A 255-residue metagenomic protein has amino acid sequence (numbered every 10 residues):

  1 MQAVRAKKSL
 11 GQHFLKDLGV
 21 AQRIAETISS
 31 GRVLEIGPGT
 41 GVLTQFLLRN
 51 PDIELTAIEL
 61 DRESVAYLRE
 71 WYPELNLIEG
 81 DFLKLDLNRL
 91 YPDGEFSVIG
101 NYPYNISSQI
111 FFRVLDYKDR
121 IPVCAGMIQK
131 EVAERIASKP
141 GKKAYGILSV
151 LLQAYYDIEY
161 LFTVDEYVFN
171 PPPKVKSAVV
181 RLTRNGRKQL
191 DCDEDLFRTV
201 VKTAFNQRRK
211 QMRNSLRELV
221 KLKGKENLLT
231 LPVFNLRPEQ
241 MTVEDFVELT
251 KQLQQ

Functional and structural regions predicted by a protein language model:
M1-T203, E244-Q255: Catalytic cores of RNA-modifying enzymes
R184, T203-Q255: C-terminal lobe and adjacent flexible extensions of AdoMet/dcAdoMet transferase-like proteins
